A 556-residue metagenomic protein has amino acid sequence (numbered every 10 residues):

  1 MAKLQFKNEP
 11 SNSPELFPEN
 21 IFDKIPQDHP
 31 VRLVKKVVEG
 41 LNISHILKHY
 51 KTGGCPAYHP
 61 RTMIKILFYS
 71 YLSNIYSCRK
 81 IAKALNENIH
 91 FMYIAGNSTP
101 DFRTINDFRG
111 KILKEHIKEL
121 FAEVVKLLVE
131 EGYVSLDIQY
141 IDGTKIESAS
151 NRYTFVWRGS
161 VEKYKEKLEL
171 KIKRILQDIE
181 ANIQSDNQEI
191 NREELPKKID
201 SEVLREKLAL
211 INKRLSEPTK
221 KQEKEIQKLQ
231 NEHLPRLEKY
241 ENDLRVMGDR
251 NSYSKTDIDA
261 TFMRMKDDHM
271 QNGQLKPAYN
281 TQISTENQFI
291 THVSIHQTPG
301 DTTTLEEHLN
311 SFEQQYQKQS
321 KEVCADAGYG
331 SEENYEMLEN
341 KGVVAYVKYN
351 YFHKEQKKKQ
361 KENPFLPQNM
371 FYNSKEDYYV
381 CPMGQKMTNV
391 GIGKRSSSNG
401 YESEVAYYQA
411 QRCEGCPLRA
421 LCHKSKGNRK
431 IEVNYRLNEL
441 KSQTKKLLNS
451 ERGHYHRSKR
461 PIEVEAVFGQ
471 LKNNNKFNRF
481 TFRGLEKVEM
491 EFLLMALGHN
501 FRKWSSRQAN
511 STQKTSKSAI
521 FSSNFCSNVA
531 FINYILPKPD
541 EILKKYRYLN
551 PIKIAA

Functional and structural regions predicted by a protein language model:
M1-R32: Hydrophobic alpha-helical membrane-insertion signals
K3-Q5, Y50-G54, R452-Y455: A ubiquitous short alpha-helical element
N8, L67, N74-E87, S98-A556: Anion-binding and metal-coordination hotspots
D23-F68, Y435: Basic, short loop/linker segments at the boundary and entry of helix-turn-helix/winged-helix-like folds
P26, G54-T62, S73, S77 (+2 more regions): Generic, well-ordered alpha-helical segments
G40-H45, N88, M92, N474: A short secondary-structure junction motif
Y69-S70, M92: Alpha-helix C-capping/helix-to-loop hinge sites
